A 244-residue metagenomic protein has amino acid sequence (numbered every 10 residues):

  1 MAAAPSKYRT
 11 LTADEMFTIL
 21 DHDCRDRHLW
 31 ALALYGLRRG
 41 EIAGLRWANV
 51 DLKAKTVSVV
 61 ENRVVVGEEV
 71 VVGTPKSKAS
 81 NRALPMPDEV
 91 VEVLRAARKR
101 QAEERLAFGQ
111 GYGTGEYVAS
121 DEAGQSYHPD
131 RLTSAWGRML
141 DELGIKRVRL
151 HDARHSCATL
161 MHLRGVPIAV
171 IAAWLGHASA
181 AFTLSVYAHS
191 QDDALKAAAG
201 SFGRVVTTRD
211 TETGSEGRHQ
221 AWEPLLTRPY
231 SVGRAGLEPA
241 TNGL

Functional and structural regions predicted by a protein language model:
M1-L45, K53, V64-V65, A79-N81 (+3 more regions): Basic, Lys/Arg- and aromatic-enriched nucleic-acid-binding interface segment
Y8, A54, R63-V90, A96 (+6 more regions): C-terminal secondary-structure termini that scaffold catalytic or DNA-interacting sites
T12, L20, V60, P87 (+2 more regions): Residue-level detector of conserved, well-ordered beta-strand and adjacent loop positions that form binding/recognition
F17-R27, Y35, L84, R100-Q110 (+2 more regions): Short, basic (Lys/Arg/His-rich) helix/loop patches that form interaction surfaces in the mid-to-C-terminal regions
A31, E41-G44, S58, P85 (+2 more regions): Structured core elements
A54-V59, R149, L160, V170-S190 (+1 more regions): Short functional hotspots where side chains directly engage DNA or cofactors
